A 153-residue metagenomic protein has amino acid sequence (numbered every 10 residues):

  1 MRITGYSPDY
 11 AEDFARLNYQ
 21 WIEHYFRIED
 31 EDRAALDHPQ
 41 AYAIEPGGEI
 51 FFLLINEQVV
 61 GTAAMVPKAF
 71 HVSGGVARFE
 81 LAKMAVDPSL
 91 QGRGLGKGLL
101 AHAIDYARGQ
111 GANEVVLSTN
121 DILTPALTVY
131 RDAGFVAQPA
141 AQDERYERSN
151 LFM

Functional and structural regions predicted by a protein language model:
M1-R2: Extreme N-terminal starter segment of soluble prokaryotic enzymes
G5-S89, L100-H102, Y106, D143: Acetyl-CoA-dependent GNAT
Y6, Q20, N113-M153: C-terminal "cap" of GNAT-fold acetyltransferases
E57, G61, G94-G96, G134: Conserved phosphate-binding and hydrolysis motifs of nucleotide-dependent enzymes
V72, D87-A101, R108-Q110, D121-T128 (+1 more regions): Conserved glycine-rich acetyl-CoA-binding loop
